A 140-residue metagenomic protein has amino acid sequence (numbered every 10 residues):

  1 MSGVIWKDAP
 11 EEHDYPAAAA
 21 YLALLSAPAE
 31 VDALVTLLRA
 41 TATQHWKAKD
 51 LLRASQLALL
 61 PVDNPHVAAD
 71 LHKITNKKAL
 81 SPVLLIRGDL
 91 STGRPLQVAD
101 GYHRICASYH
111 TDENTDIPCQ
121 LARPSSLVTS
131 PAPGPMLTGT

Functional and structural regions predicted by a protein language model:
M1-N64, M136-L137: An acidic, glycine-rich, mixed-charge low-complexity segment common to nucleic-acid enzymes
V31, A68-D70, R104: Sparse, context-dependent recognition of short Cys/His-centered cofactor- or disulfide-binding micro-motifs
R39-Q97, H110: Short alpha-helix boundary/capping and kink motifs at helix termini
L80-T138: A short, basic-hydrophobic beta/loop patch
